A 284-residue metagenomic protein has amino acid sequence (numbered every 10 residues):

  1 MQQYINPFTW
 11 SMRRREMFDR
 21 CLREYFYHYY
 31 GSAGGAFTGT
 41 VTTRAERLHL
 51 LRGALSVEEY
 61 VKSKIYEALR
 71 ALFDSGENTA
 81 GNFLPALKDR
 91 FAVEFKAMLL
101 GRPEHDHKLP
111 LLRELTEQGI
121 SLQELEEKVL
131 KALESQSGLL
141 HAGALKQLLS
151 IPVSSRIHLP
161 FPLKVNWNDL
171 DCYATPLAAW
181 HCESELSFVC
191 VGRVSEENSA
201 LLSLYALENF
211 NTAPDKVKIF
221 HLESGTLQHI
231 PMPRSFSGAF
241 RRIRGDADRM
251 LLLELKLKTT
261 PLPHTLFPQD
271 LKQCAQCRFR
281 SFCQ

Functional and structural regions predicted by a protein language model:
Q2-T9, Y25-R52, S184-F188, R249-P261: Short amphipathic alpha-helical segments and their helix-coil junctions
R15-N78, L84-L100, E126, P160: Nuclease catalytic cores
H49, G53-V61, N166, V194 (+3 more regions): Conserved aromatic-histidine-acidic binding/catalytic patches
S56, Y60, N82, A86 (+5 more regions): Alpha-helix boundary/N-cap detector
K64-I157: A non-catalytic, helix-rich entry segment at domain boundaries
A142, H181-C182, H221-E223: Acidic/polar residues at beta-strand termini and the immediately following turn/coil
I151-A206, M250, L262: Non-catalytic protein-protein interaction segments used by genome-maintenance enzymes to assemble and couple activities
A206-Q284: Metal-dependent nuclease catalytic regions and adjoining charged, substrate-binding loops involved in nucleic-acid end
